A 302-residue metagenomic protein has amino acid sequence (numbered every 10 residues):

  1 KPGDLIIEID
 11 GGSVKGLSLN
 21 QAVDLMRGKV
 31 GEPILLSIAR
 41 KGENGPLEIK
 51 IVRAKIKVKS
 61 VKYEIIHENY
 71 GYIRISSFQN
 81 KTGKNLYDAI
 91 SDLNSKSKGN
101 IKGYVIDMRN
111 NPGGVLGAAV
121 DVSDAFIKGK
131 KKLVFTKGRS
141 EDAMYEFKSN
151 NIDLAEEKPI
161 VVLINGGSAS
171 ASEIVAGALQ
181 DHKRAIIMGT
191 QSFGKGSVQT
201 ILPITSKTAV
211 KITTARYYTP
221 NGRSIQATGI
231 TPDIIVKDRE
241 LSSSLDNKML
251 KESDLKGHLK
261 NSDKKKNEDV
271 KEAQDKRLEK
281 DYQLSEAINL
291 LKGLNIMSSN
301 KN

Functional and structural regions predicted by a protein language model:
K1-P2, I7-T205: Cleft-lining beta-strand/loop regions that shape enzyme active-site pockets
I49-I51, I212-T213, G222: Beta-strand scaffold of nucleotide-dependent catalytic cores
I101-K102, V210, D275: Generic detector of short alpha-helix boundary/capping microenvironments and adjacent low-complexity segments
S206, K211-A215: Short acidic, Pro/Gly- and aromatic-enriched capping/linker segments at domain boundaries
R216-N302: Conserved functional hotspot residues or short segments at active or partner-binding sites across diverse domains
